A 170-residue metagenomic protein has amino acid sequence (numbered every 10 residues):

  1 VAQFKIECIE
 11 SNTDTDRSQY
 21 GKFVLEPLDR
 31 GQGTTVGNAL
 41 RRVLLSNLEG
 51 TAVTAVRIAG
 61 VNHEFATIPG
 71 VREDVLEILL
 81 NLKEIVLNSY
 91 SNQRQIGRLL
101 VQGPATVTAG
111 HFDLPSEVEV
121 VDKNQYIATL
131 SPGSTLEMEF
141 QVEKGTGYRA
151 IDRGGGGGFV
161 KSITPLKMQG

Functional and structural regions predicted by a protein language model:
V1-G170: Protein-protein interaction/assembly regions in multi-subunit complexes
